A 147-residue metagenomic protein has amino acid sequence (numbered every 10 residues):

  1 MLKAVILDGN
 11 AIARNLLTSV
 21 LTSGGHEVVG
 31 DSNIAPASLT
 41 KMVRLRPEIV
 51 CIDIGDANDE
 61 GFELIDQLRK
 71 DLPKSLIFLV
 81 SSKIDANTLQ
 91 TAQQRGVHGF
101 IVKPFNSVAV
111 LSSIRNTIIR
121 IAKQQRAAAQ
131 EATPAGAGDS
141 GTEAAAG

Functional and structural regions predicted by a protein language model:
L7-D8, S32, V50: Conserved sequence signature across two-component system core domains
A11-G30: Two-component/phosphorelay signaling modules centered on CheY-like receiver
S38, E48-D66, D85: Conserved phosphotransfer microenvironments
V43-L45, L68-K74, R95: Conserved phosphotransfer cores of two-component systems
N87, F105-I114, R126: C-terminal output helix
S112, I119-G147: CheY-like receiver
